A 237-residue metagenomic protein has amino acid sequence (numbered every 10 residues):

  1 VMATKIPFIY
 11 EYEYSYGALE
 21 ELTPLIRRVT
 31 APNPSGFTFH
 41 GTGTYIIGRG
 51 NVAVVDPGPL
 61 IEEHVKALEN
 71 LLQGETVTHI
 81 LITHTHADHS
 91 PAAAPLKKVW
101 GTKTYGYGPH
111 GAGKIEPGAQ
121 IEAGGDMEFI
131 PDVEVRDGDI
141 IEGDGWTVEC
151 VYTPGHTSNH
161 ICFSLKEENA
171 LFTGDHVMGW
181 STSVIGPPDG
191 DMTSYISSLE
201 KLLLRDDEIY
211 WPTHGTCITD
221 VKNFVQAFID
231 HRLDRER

Functional and structural regions predicted by a protein language model:
A3-F8, R237: C-terminal regulatory/interaction regions
Y12, Y16-G74, C162-T173: Conserved beta-strand hairpin/beta-sheet module of binuclear metal-dependent hydrolase folds, prominently
L22, V99-W100, D206: Short, structured coil segments at secondary-structure junctions
T30-P32, L81, G108, H214: Residues at the C-termini of beta-strands that transition into short coil/loop
H40, P59-G145, N169, T219 (+1 more regions): Active-site HxH/HxHxD metal-binding segment of metal-dependent hydrolases
Y45-I46, N70-Q73, K97-V99, D189-G190 (+1 more regions): Glycine-rich, phosphate-binding/catalytic loops in enzymes
V52-V54, P59-I61, I121-I130, I140 (+1 more regions): Metallo-beta-lactamase
